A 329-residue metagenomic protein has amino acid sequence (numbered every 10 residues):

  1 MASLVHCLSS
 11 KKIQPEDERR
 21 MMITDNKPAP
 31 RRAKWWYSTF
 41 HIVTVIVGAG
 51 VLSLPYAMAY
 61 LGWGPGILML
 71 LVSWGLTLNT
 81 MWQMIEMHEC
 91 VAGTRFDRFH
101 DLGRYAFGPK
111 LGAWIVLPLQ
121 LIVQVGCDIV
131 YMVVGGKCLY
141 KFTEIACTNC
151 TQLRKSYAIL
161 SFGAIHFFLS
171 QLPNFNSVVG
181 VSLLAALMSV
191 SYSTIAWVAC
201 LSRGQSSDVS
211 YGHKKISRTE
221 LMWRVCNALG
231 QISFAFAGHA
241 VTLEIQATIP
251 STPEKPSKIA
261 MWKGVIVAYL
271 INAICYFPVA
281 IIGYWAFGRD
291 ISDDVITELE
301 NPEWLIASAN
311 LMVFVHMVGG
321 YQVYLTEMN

Functional and structural regions predicted by a protein language model:
M1-S53, T77-W82: Membrane-interface "cap" regions at the ends of multi-pass membrane proteins
V5, R19, P30-R32, W36 (+5 more regions): Membrane-interfacial loop- and helix-cap regions that link adjacent transmembrane helices in polytopic membrane proteins
H41, M69-L70, W74, G264 (+1 more regions): Alpha-helical transmembrane segments of multi-pass membrane proteins, especially transporters and channels
H41-V45, S53-Y56, G126-V130, V179 (+2 more regions): Conserved, well-structured core segments
A49, W74-Q83, F162-Q171: Central hydrophobic cores of alpha-helical transmembrane segments in multi-pass inner-membrane proteins across all
P55-L61, G163-L184: Membrane-water interface regions at transmembrane-helix termini and the short interhelical loops of multi-pass membrane
A57-G93: Extracellular loop-to-transmembrane helix junctions
